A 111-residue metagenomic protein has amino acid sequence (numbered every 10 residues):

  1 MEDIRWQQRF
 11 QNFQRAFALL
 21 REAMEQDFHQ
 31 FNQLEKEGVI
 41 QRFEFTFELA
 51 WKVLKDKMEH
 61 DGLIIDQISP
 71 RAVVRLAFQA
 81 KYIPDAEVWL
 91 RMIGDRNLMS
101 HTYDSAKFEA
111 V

Functional and structural regions predicted by a protein language model:
M1-V111: Solvent-exposed interaction patches of small proteins and small membrane subunits
